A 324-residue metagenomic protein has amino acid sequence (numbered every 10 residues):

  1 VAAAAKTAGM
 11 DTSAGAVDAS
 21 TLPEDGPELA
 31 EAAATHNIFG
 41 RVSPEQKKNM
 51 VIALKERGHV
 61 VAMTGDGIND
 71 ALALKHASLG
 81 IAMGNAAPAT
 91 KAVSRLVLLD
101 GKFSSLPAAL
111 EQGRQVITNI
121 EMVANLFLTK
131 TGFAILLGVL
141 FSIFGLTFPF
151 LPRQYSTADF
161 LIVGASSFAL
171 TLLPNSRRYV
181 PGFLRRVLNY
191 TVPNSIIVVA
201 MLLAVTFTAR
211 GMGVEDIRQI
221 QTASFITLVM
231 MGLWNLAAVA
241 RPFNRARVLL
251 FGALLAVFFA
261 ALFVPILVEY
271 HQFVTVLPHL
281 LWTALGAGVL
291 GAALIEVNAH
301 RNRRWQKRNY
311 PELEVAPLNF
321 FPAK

Functional and structural regions predicted by a protein language model:
A2-T7: Glycine-rich, charge-decorated loop segments at or immediately adjacent to ligand/cofactor-binding or catalytic sites
A8-A62, A77, A82-A246, F259-L267: Membrane-embedded transport module
L74: Basic, alpha-helical nucleic-acid-binding regions used in initiation and control of genome expression
L202-K324: C-terminal transmembrane module of polytopic membrane proteins
